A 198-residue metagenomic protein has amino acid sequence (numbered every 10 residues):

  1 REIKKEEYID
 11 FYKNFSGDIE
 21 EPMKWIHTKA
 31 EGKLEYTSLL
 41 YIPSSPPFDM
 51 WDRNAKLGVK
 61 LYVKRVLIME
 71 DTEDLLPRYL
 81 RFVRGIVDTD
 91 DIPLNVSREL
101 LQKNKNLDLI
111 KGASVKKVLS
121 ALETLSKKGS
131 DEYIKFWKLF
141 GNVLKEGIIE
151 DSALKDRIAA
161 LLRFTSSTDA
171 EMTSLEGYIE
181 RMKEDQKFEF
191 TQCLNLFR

Functional and structural regions predicted by a protein language model:
R1-R198: Conserved GHKL (Bergerat-fold) ATPase module
